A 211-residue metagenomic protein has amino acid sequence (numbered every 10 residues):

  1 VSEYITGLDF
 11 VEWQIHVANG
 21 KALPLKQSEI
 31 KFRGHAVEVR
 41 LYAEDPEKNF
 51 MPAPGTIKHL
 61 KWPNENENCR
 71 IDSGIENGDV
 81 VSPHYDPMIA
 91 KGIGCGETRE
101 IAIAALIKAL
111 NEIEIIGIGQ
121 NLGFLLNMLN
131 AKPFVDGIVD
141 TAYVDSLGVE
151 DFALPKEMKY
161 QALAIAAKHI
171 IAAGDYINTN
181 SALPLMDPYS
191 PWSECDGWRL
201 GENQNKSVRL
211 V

Functional and structural regions predicted by a protein language model:
S2-V211: Catalytic cores of soluble metabolic enzymes centered on carboxylation/carboxyl-transfer
